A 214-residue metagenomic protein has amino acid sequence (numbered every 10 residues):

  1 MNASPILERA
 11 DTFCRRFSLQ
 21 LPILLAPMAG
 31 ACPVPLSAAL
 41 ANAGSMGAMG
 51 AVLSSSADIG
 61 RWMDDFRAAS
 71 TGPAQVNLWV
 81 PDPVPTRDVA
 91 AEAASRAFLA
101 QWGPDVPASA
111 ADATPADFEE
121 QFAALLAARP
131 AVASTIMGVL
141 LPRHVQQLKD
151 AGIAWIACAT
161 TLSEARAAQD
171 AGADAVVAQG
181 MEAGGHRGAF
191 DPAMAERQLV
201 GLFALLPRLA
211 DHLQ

Functional and structural regions predicted by a protein language model:
N2-L213: Active-site entrance/lid segments in N-terminal catalytic domains of soluble metabolic enzymes
